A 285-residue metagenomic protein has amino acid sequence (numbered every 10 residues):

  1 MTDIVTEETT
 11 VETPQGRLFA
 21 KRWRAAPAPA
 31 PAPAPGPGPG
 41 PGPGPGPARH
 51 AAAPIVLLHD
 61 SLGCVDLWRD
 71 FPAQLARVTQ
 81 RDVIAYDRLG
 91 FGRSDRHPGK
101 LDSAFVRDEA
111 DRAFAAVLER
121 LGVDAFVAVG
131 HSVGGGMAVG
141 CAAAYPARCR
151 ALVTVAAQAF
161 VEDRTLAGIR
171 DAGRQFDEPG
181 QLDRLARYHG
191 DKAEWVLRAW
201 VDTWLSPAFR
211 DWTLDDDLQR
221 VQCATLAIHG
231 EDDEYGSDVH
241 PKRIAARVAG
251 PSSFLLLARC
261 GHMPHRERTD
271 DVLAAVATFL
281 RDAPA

Functional and structural regions predicted by a protein language model:
F19, W23-P29, P47-R96: Conserved HGGG/HGGXW glycine-rich cap/lid loop of the alpha/beta-hydrolase fold
A85-F126: Active-site loop/oxyanion-hole signature of alpha/beta-hydrolase fold enzymes
G136-A144, C149-Q181: Flexible "cap/lid" loop of the alpha/beta hydrolase fold
V221, A227-H229: Short beta-strand/loop motif that positions the catalytic acidic residue of the alpha/beta-hydrolase fold
C223, S237-A246: Short alpha-helix in the alpha/beta-hydrolase fold that links the catalytic acid
D232-G236: Acidic catalytic loop of the alpha/beta-hydrolase fold
A246-H262: Catalytic histidine neighborhood in serine/cysteine hydrolases with alpha/beta-hydrolase-type architecture
C260-L273: Catalytic histidine-centered segment of alpha/beta-hydrolase-like enzymes
